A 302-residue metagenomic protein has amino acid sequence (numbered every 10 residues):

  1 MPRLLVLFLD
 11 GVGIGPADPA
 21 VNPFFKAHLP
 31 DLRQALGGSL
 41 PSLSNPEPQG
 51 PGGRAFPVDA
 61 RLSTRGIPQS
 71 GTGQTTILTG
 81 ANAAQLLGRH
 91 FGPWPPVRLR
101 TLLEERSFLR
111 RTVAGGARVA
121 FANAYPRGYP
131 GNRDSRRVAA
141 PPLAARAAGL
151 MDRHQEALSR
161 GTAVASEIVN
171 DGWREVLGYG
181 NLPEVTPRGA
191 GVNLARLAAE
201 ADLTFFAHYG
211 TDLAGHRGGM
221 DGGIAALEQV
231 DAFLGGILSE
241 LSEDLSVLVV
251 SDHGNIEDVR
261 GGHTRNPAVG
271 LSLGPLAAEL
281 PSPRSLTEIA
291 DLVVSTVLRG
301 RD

Functional and structural regions predicted by a protein language model:
M1-D302: Feature captures the catalytic ectodomains and active-site-proximal regions of enzymes that hydrolyze or transfer
